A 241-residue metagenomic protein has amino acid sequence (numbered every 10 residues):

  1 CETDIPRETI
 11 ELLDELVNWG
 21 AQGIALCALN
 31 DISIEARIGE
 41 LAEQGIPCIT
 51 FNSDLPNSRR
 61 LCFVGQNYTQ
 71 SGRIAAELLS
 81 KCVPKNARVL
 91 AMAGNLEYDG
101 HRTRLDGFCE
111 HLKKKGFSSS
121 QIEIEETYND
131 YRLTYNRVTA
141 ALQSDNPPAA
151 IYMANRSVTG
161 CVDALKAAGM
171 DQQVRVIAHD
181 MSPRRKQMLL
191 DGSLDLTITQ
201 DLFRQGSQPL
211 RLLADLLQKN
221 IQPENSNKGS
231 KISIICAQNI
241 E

Functional and structural regions predicted by a protein language model:
C1, L29, S53-L55, G94 (+1 more regions): Short, ordered loop/turn segments at secondary-structure junctions
C1-R7, I122-R132: Short beta->alpha junction loops
E8-E11, S71-A75, D99-S118, L133 (+3 more regions): Short, solvent-exposed amphipathic alpha-helices that sit in or adjacent to ligand/effector-binding or catalytic
E11, L16, G23-G39, F108 (+1 more regions): Hydrophobic alpha-helical
I32-Q70, S182-L190: Flexible loop/hinge segments that line or gate small-molecule binding clefts
L61-C62, R88-L96: Short beta-strand segments enriched in small/hydrophobic residues
V64-V89, T134-Y135, R185, D201-Q218: Hydrophobic alpha-helical segments within soluble ligand-binding/sensing domains
L112-K115, D201-E241: Hinge/cleft segment of the Venus flytrap/periplasmic-binding protein
